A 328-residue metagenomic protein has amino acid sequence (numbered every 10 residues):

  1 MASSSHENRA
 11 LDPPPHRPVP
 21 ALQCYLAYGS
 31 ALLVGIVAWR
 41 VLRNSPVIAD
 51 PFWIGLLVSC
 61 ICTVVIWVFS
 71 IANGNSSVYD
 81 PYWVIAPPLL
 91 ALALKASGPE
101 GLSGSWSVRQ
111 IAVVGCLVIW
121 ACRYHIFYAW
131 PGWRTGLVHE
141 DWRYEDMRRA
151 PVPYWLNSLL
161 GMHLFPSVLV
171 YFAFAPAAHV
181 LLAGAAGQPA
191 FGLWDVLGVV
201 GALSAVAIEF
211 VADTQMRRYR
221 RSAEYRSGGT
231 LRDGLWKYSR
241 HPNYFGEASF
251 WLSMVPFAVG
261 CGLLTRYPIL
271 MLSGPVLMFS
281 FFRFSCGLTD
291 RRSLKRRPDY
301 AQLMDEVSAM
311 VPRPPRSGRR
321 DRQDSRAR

Functional and structural regions predicted by a protein language model:
M1-P18: Short, Lys/Arg-rich, polar N-terminal cytosolic tail immediately upstream of the first transmembrane signal-anchor
A2-S4, D50-F52, R134-H139: Short, charged cytosolic
P14-V47, P51-I54, S59-T63, P87-W130 (+2 more regions): Hydrophobic transmembrane alpha-helices
V41-I48, A72-P81: Membrane-interface helix-loop junction between the first two transmembrane segments
T63-N75, L92, Y154: Intramembrane alpha-helical segments
A72-S76, A129-T135, L288-D290: Helix-to-loop transition at the C-terminal end of transmembrane segments
N75-L89, L137-L160, G229-W236, A309: Juxtamembrane helix-capping/reentrant segments at transmembrane boundaries
Y124-Y144: Active-site neighborhood of divalent metal-dependent phosphoester bond hydrolases
